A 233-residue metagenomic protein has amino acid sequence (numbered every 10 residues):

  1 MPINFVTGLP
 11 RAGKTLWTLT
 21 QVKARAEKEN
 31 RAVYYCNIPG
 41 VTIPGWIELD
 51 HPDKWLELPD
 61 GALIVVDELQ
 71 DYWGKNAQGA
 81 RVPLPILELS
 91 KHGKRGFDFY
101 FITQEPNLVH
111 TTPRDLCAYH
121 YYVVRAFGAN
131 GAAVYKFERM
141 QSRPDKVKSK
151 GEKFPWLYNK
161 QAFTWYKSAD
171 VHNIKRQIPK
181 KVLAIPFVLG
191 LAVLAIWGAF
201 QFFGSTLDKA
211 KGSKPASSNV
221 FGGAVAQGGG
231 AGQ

Functional and structural regions predicted by a protein language model:
M1-T164: Cytosolic/nucleoplasmic/matrix-facing N-terminal domains/tails of membrane-anchored or organelle-targeted proteins
T164-Q233: C-terminal single-pass membrane-anchor helix
